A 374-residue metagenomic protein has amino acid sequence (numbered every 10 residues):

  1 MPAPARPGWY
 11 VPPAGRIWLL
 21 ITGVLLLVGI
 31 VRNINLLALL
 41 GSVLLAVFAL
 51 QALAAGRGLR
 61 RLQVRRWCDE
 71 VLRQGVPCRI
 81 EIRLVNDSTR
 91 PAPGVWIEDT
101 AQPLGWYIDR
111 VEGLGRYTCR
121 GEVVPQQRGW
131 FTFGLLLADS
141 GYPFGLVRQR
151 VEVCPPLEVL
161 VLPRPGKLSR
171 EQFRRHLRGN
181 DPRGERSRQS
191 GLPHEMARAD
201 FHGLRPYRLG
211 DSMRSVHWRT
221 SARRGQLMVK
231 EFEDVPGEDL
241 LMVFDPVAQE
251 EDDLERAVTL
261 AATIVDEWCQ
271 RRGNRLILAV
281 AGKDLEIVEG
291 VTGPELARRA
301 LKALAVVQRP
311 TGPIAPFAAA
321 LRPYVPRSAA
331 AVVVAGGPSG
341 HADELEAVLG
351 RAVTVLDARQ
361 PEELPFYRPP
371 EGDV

Functional and structural regions predicted by a protein language model:
M1-R65: Extracellular/lumenal glycan-associated context and N-glycosylation machinery
Y10, G15, I80, L146 (+6 more regions): A generic alpha-helix propensity feature with a strong bias for hydrophobic helices
P12, I34, A101-Q102, L114 (+3 more regions): Short, structured coil/loop segments at alpha-helix boundaries
A46-V288: An amphipathic, basic-hydrophobic helix/alpha-beta surface used to engage anionic, phosphate-rich ligands or surfaces
D252, D266-V374: Acidic, glycine-rich A-domain
